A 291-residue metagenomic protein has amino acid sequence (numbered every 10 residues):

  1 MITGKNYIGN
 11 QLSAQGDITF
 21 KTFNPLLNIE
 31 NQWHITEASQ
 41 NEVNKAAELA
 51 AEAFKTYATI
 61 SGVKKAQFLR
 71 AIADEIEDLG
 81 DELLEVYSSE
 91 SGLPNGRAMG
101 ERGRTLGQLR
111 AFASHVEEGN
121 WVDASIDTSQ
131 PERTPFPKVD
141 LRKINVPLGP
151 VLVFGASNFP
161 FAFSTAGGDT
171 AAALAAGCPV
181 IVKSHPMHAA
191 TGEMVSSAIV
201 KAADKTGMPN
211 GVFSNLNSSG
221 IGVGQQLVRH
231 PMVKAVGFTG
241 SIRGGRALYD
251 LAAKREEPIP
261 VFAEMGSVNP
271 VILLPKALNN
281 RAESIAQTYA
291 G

Functional and structural regions predicted by a protein language model:
M1-F136: N-terminal Rossmann-like NAD(P)+-binding subdomain of aldehyde/semialdehyde dehydrogenases
N28-I29, K65, Y87, G177 (+3 more regions): Residue-level signal for inorganic ion chemistry
L109, G192-V195, L227, L248: Hydrophobic packing residues within well-ordered alpha-helices of enzyme cores
D123-T206: Conserved small-residue-rich beta-alpha loop and adjacent elements that most often cradle the phosphate/pyrophosphate
D140-L141, S214-G237: A structured beta-alpha segment of the ubiquitous adenosine-cofactor-binding alpha/beta core
A176-I181, G207-N210, V228-A235: Short, surface-exposed connector motifs at secondary-structure boundaries
V182, N215, F238-G240, V261-E264: General beta-strand structural signal in soluble alpha/beta enzymes
A198-K201, G244-G291: ALDH superfamily catalytic-core signature
